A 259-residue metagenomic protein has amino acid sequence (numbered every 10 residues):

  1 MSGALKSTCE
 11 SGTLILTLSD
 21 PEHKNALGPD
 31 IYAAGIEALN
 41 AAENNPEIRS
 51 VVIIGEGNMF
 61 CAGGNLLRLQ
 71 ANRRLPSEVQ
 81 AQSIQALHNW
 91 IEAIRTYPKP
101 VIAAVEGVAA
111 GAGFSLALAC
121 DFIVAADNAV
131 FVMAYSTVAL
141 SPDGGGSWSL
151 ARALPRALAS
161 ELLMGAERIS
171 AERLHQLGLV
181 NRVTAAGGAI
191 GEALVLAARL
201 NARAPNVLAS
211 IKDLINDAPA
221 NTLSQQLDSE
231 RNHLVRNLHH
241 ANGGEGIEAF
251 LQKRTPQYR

Functional and structural regions predicted by a protein language model:
M1-E56, E92: Conserved CoA-thioester-binding segment of acyl-CoA-metabolizing enzymes
G55-W90, A109, T137-A139, T222: Glycine- (often His-adjacent) and acidic-residue-rich active-site loop that binds/positions the CoA thioester
G63, A81-I84, H88, G111 (+4 more regions): Glycine-rich phosphate-binding loop at the start of an alpha helix
W90, I94-T96, A104, A110-M164 (+2 more regions): CoA-thioester-processing core
V124-A129, V180-D228, V235-R236, A241 (+1 more regions): C-terminal long alpha-helix characteristic of the crotonase
A166-R173: Acidic, divalent-metal-coordinating active-site segment for phosphoryl/phosphodiester hydrolysis, typified by short
